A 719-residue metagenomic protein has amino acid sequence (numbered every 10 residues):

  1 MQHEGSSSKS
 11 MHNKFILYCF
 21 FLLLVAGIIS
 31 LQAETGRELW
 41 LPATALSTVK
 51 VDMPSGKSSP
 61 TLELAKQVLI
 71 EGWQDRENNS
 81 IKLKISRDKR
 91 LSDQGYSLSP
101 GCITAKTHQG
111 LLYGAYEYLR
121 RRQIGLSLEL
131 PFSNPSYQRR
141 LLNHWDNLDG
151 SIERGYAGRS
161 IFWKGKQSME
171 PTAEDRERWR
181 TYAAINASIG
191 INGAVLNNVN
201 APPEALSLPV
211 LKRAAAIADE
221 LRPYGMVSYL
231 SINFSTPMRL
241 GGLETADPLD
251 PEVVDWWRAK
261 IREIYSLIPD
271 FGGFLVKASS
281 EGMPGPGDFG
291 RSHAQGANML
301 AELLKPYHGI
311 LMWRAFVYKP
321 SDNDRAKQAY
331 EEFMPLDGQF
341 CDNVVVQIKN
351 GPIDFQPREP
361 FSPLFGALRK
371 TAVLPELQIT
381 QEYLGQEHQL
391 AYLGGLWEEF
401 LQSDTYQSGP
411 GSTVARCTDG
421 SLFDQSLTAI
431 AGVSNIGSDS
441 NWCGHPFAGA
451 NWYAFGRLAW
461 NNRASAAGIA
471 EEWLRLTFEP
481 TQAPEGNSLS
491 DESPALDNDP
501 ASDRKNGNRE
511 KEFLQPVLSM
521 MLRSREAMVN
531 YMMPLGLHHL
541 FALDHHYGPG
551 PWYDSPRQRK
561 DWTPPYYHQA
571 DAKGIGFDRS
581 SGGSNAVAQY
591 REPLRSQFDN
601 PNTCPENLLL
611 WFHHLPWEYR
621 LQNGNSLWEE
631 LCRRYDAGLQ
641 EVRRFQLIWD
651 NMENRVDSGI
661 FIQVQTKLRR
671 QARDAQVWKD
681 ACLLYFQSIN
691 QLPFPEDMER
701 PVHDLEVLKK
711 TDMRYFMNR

Functional and structural regions predicted by a protein language model:
E4-S10, F289, P480-R509: Intrinsically disordered, low-complexity terminal tails and inter-domain linkers enriched for S/T/G/P/D/E
Y18-G27: Bacterial N-terminal signal peptides
L22, L31-G101, L128: Acidic, contiguous N-terminal accessory segments
T35, L64-V68, R90-S92, S99-R258 (+4 more regions): Feature activates predominantly on carbohydrate-active enzymes
A43-S58, N197-N200, W611-H614, E618-G624: Acidic/histidine-rich, surface-exposed loop or edge segments in extracytoplasmic proteins
P54-P60, T104, S168-T172, P286-F289 (+1 more regions): Second-shell loop/turn segments in exported
Q74, W145, M169, L208 (+3 more regions): Catalytic-core regions of glycoside hydrolase
S412-T481, G507-R719: Catalytic domains of carbohydrate-active enzymes that cleave complex glycans
